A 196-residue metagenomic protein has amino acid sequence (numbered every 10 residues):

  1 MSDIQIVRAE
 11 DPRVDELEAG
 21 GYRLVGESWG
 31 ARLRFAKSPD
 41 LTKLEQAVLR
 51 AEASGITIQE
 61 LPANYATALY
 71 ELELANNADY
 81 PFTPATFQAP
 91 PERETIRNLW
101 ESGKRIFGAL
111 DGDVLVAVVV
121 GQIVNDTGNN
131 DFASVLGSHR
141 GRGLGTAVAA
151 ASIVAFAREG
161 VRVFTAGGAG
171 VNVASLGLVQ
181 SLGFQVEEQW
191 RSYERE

Functional and structural regions predicted by a protein language model:
M1-E16, N130, S138-A150: Acyl-donor binding region in acyl/amide transferases
M1-L61, Y193: Acyl-donor-binding surface of acyltransferase catalytic domains
M1-R8, T127, F156-G168: Conserved GNAT acetyl-CoA-binding A-motif
R8-G26, T146, G170-E188: Conserved active-site alpha-helix within GNAT-family acetyltransferase domains
Q46-A89: Short amphipathic alpha-helix that is part of the acyltransferase structural core
E73, N130, A149-S152, A166: Polar/charged side chains located within well-ordered beta-strands of beta-rich proteins
N77-G137: A conserved beta-strand-loop-helix scaffold within acyl/acetyltransferase catalytic domains
L136-A147, E159, V171-A174: Conserved glycine-rich acetyl-CoA-binding loop
